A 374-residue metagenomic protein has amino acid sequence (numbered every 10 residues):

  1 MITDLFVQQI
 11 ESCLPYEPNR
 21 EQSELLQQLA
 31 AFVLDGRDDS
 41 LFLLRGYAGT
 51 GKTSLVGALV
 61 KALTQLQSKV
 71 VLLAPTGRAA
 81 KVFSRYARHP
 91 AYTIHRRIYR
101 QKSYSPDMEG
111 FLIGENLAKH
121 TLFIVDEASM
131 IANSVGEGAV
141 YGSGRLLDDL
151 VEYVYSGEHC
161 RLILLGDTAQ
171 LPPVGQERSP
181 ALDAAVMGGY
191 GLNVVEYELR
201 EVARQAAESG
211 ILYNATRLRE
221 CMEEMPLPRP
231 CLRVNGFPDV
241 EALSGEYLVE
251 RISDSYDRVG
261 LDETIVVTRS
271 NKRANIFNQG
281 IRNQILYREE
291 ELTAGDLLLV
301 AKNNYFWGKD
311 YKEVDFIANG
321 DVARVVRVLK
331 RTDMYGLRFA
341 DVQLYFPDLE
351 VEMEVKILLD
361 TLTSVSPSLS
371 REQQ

Functional and structural regions predicted by a protein language model:
M1-S40: Pre-P-loop entry segment of helicase/translocase ATPase cores
L5-F6, L25-L29, R37, V154-C160 (+2 more regions): Conserved helicase motor core of P-loop NTPases
L14-P15, L72, G114, E289 (+1 more regions): Short basic coil micro-motifs at the edges of alpha-helical modules that engage polyanionic partners
Y16-S23, E137-R145, A242-Y247: Conserved phosphate-coordination/catalytic loops
P18, L72, V266: Conserved SAM-binding loop
Q22, T76, S270: Short, conserved phosphate/pyrophosphate- and ester-handling motifs at nucleotide-, phospho-/glycolipid
L26-Q27, A31, G36-P228: ASCE P-loop NTPase helicase motor core
